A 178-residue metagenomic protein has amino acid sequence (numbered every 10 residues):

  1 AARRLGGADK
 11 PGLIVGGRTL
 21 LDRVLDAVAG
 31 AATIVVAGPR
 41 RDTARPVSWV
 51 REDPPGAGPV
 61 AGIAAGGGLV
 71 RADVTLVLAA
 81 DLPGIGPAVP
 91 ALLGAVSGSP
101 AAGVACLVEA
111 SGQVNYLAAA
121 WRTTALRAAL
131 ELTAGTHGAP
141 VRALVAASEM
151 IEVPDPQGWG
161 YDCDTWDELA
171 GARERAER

Functional and structural regions predicted by a protein language model:
A1-G138, A146-W159, W166-A170, E177: Nucleotide and nucleotide-moiety/phosphate-recognizing core
